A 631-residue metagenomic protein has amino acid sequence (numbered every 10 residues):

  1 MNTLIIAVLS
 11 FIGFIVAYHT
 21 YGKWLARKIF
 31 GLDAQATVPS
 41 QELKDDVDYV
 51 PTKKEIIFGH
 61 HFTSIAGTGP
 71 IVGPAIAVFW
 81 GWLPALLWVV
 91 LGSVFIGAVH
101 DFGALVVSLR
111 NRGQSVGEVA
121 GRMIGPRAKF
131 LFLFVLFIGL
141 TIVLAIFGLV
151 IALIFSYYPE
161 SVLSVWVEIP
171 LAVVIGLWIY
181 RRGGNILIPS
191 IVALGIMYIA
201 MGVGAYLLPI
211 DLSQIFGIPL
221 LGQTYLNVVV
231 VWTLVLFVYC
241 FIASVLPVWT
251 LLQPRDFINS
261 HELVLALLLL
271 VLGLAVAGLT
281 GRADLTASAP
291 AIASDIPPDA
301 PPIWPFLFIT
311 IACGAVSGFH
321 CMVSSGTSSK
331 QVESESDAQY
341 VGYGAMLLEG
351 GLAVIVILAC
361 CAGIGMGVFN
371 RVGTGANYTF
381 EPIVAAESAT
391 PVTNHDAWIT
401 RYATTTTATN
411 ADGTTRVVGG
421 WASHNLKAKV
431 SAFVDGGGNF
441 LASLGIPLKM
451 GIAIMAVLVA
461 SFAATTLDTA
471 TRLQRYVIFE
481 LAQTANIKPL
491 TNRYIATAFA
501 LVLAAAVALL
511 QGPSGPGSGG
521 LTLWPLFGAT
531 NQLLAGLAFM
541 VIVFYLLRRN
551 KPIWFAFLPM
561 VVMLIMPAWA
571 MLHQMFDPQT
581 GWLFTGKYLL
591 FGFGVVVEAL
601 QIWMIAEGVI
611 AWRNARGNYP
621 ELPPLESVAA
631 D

Functional and structural regions predicted by a protein language model:
M1-A17, L194-P247, Q253, I258-N259 (+5 more regions): A generic transmembrane alpha-helix motif of multi-pass inner-membrane proteins
N2, G22, I71, L83 (+12 more regions): Transmembrane helix-loop junctions in multi-pass membrane proteins
N2-H19, A77-S108, G117, E160-A172 (+4 more regions): Extracellular loop-to-transmembrane helix junctions
A17-I71, S260, F306, A630: Membrane-interface "cap" regions at the ends of multi-pass membrane proteins
K23-V50, I76, L86, V90 (+5 more regions): Flexible loop linkers connecting adjacent transmembrane helices in multi-pass alpha-helical membrane transporters
T52-N111, R122-P126, I142-Y157, G342-G367 (+4 more regions): Membrane-interface helix-loop-helix modules in multi-pass membrane proteins
M123-T141, G344-V354, K427-K429, P447-M455 (+3 more regions): Loop-to-transmembrane helix boundary motifs in multi-pass membrane proteins
A275-D295, L347-V434, T469, L509-S518: Extracellular/periplasmic helix-exit of transmembrane alpha-helices
